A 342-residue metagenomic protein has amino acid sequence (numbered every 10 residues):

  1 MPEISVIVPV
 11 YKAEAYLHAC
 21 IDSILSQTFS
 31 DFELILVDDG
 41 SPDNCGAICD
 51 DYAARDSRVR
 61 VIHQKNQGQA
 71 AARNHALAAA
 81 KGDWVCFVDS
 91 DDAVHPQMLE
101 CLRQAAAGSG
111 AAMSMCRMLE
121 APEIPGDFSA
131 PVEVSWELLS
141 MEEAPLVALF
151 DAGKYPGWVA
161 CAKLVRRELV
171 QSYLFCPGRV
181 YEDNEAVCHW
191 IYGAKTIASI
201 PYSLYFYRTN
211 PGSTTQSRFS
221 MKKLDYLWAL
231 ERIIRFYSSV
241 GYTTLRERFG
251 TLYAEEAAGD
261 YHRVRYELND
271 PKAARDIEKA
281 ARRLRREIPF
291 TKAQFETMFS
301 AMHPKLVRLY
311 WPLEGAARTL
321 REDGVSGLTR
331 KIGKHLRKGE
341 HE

Functional and structural regions predicted by a protein language model:
M1-L25: N-proximal low-complexity "stem/linker" segments adjacent to membrane-targeting elements
H18, F32, D43-D51, A93 (+1 more regions): Acidic helix N-cap motif at the loop->helix transition within catalytic regions of sugar-transfer enzymes
S23, S30, D38-I48, D89: A conserved acidic beta->alpha catalytic loop
Q64-A80, S90-A93: Glycine-rich, basic loop-to-helix element that forms the pyrophosphate-binding segment of sugar-nucleotide handling
Q69, S90-A198, G212-M221: Donor-binding/catalytic cores of nucleotide-activated saccharide and glycerol-phosphate transferases/polymerases
V85: Short aromatic/hydrophobic "clamp" motif used to bind/position activated sugar donors
R179-V180, N184-V187, K195-A229, T243-T244 (+2 more regions): Nucleotide-sugar-dependent glycosyltransferase catalytic core
E267-E342: Membrane-interface aromatic/basic loop that binds lipid-linked glycans or pyrophosphate carriers, typified by
